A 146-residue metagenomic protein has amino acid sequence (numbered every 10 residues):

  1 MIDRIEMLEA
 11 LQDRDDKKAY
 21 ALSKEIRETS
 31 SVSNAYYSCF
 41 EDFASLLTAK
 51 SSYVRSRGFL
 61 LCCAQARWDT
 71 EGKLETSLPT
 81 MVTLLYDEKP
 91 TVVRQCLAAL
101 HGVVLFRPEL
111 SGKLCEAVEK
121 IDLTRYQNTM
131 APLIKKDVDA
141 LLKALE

Functional and structural regions predicted by a protein language model:
M1-K24: N-terminal "cap/leader" segments of large eukaryotic alpha-helical scaffolds
I2-R4, C115-E146: Eukaryotic acidic, Ser/Thr-rich intrinsically disordered low-complexity regions
E6-L8, D42-A44, L74, L78-V82 (+1 more regions): Buried hydrophobic core positions in alpha-solenoid tandem helical repeats
R14-D16, K50-S52, E88-P90, Y126-Q127 (+1 more regions): Short inter-helical turns and helix N-cap capping residues of alpha-solenoid HEAT/ARM repeat scaffolds
S23-E25, L60-A64, A98-A99, K136-A140: Residue-level signature of alpha-solenoid helical repeat scaffolds
E28-S38, A66-L74, V103-L114, A144-E146: Flexible loop/turn segments at the boundaries of HEAT repeats in alpha-solenoid HEAT proteins
A49-E88: Helix-adjacent hinge/juxtasegments
